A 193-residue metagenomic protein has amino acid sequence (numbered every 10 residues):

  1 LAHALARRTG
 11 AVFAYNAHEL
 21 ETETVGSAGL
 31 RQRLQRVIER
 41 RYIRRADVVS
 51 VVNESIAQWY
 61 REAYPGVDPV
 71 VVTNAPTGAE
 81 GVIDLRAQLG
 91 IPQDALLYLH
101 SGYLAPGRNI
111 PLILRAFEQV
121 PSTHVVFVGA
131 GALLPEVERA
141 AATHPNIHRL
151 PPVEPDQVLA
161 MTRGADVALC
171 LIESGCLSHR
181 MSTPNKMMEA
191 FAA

Functional and structural regions predicted by a protein language model:
A4-R8, Y15, R31-V49, A63: Membrane-proximal helix-turn-helix segments that form the acceptor-binding/catalytic region of lipid-linked
A11-L30, V48, P106-G107: A short, histidine- and acid-enriched strand-loop-helix "catalytic/donor-clamping" loop that lines the nucleotide-sugar
R33, E80-I91: A short helix/loop element that forms part of the nucleotide-sugar donor recognition site in Leloir-type
S55, A75: Carbohydrate-associated surface elements
P92-E118, V126: Conserved donor-binding/catalytic core segment of Leloir-type glycosyltransferases
S101, H124-V137, P151: Glycosyltransferase donor-sugar binding loop
R108, E154-M161, D166-A192: Nucleotide-sugar-dependent
P135-V167: Nucleotide-activated donor-binding/catalytic signature segment of Leloir-type glycosyltransferases, i.e., the conserved
